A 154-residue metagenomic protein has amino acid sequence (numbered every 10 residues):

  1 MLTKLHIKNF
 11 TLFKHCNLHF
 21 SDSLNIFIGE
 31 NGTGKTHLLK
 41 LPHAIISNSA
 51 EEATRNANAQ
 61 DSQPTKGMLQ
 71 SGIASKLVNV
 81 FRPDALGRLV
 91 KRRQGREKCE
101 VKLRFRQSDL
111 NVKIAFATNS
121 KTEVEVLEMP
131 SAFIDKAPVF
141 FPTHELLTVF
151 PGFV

Functional and structural regions predicted by a protein language model:
M1-V154: P-loop NTPase switch/coupling surface
